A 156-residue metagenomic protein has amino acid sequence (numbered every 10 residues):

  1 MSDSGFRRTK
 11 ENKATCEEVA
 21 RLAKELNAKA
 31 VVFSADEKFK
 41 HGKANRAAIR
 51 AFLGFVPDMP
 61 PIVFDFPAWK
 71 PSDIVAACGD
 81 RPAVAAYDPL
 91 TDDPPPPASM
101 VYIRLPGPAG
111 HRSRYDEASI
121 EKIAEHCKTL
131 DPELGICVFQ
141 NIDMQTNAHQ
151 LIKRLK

Functional and structural regions predicted by a protein language model:
M1-K156: Residues lining hydrophobic/aromatic ligand-binding pockets adjacent to catalytic sites
